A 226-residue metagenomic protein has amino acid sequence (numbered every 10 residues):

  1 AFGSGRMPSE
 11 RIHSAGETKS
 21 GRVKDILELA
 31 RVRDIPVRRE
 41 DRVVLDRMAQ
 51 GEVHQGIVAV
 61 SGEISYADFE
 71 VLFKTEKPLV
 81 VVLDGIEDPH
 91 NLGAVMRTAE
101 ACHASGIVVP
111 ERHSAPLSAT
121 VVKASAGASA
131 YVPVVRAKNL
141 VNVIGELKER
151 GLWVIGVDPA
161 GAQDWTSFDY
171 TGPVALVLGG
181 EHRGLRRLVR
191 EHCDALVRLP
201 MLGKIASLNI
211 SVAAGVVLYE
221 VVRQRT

Functional and structural regions predicted by a protein language model:
A1-K74: N-terminal positively charged helical leader segments and presequences
G5, A101, K123-A128, R187-T226: Structured adenosyl-cofactor binding patch, chiefly the S-adenosyl-L-methionine
D41, D84, P110-E111, V132 (+3 more regions): Short beta->alpha connector loops at strand-helix junctions that form conserved, small/polar/Pro-enriched
V81-A119: Internal active-site segments that recognize and position negatively charged phosphoryl groups and nucleotide moieties
E87-V95, N139, N209-A213: Amphipathic alpha-helical repeat scaffolds
S105-Q163: Histidine/lysine/aspartate-rich catalytic loop segments that bind and position anionic ligands
I155-S211: Active-site/ligand-binding-proximal alpha/beta "capping" segment
